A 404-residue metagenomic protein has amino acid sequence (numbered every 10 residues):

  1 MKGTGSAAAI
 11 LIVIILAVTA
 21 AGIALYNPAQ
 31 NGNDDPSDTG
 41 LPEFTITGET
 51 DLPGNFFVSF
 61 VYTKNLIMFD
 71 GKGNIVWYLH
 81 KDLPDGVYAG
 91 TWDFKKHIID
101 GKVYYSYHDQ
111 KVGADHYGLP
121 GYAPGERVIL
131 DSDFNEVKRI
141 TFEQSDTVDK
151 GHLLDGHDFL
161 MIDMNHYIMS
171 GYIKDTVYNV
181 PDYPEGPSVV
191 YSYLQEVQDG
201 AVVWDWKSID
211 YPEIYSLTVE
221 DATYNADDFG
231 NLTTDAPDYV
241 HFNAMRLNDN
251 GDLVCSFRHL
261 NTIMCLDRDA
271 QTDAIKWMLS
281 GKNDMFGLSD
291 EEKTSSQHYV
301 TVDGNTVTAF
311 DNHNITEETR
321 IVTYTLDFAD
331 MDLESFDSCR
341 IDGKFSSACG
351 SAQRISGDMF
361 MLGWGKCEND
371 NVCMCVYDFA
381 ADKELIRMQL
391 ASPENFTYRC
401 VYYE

Functional and structural regions predicted by a protein language model:
M1-P28: Secretory targeting signatures
N27-E404: Histidine-/acidic-rich catalytic cores in large beta-rich domains
